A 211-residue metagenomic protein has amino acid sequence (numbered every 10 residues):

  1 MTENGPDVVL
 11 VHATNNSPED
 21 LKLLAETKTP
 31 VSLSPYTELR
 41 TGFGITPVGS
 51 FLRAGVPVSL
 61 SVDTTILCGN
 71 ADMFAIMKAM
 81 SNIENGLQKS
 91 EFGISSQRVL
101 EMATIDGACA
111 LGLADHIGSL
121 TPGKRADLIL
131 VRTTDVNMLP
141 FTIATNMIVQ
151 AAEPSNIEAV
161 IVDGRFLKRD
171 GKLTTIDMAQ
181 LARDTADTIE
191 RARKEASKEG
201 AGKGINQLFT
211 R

Functional and structural regions predicted by a protein language model:
M1-N70: Active-site core of metal-dependent hydrolases
T2-N4, G49-V136, Q150-E153: His/Asp/Glu-enriched, well-ordered alpha-helical/loop segment that forms or immediately abuts the divalent-metal
V11, K89, G171: Short, flexible active-site loop motifs that bind/organize anionic cofactors or intermediates
A13-T14, N85, T134, R165: Flexible loop residues that form catalytic and substrate-binding hotspots at small-molecule/glycan-binding clefts
S17-P18, G42-I45, G93, I117 (+1 more regions): Structural motif corresponding to alpha-helix initiation and N-cap regions
E19-E26, G49, R53, E101 (+3 more regions): Replace "anionic and nucleotidyl ligands
F43, N70-A71, T142, A179: Short Asp/Glu-rich motifs
T104-R211: Active-site microenvironment of metallo-dependent hydrolases
